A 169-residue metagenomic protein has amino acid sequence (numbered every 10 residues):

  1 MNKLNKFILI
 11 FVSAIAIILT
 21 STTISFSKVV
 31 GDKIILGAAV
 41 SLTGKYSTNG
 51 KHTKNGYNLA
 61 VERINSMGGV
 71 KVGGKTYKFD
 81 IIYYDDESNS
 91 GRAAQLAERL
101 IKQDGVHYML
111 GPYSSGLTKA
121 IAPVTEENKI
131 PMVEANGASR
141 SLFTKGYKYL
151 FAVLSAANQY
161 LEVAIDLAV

Functional and structural regions predicted by a protein language model:
M1-I35: Short, low-complexity disordered leader/linker segments with a strong preference for bacterial N-terminal type II
V29, N55-I81: Signal peptide-proximal N-terminal region of secreted/periplasmic/extracellular or secretory-lumen proteins
V30, G37-N58, Y84-S90, Y113-S114: Extracytoplasmic "Venus flytrap"
G31, G37, T76-F79, Q95 (+3 more regions): Extracytoplasmic
N58, E62-G69, E98-V106, A122-I130 (+1 more regions): Sec-exported extracytoplasmic/periplasmic mature domains
G74-K102, Y160-V163: Structural motif
G91, V106-V169: Extracytoplasmic ligand/sensor domains, especially the bilobed periplasmic-binding protein
